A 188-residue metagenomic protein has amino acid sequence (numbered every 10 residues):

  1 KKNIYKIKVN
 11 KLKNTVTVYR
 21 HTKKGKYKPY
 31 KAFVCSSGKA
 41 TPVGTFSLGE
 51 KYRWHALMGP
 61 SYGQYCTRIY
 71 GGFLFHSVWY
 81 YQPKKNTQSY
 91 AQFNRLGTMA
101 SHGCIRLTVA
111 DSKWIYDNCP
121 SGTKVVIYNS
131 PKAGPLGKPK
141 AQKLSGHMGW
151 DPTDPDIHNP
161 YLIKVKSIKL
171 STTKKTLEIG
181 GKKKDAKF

Functional and structural regions predicted by a protein language model:
K1-Q88: Gly/Pro-biased beta-strand-loop elements
Y5-I7, K132, I168-L170: Generic structural motif
V9, P60, G97, G181-K183: Short coil/turn motifs at beta-sheet boundaries
K13-T15, G122, S167, D185-K187: Exposed beta-strand and adjacent loop surfaces of beta-rich binding modules that mediate intermolecular recognition
Y52-S167: Exported/periplasmic cell-wall-interacting domains
V165-K175: Extracellular interdomain linkers/hinges and stalk-like, low-complexity segments in secreted or single-pass
I168-L170, G180, F188: Extracellular/surface recognition and adhesion modules
K175-D185: Short, solvent-exposed loop/linker segments at the N-terminal edge of repeated beta-sheet extracellular domains
